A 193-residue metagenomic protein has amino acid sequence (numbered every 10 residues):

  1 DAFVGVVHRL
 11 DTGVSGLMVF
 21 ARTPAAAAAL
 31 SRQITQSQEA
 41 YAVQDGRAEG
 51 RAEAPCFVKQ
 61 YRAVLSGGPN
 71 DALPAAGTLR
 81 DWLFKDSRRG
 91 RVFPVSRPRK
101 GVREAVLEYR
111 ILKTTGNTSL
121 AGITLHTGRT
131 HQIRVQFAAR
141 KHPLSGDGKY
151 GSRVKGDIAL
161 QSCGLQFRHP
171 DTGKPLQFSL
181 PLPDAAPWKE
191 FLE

Functional and structural regions predicted by a protein language model:
D1-E193: RNA pseudouridine synthases
